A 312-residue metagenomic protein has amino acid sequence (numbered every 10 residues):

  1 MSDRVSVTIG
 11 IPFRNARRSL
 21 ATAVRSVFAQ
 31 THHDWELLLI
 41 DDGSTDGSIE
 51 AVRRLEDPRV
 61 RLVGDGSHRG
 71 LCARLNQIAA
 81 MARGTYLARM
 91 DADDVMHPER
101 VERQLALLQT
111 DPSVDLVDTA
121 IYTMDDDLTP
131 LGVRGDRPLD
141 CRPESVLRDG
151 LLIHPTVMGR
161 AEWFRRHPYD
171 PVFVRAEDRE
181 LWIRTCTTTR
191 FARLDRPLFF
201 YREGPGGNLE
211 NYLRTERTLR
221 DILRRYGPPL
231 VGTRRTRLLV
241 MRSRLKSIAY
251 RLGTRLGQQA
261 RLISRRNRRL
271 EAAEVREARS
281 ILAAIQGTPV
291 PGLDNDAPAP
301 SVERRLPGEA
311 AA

Functional and structural regions predicted by a protein language model:
M1-F28: N-proximal low-complexity "stem/linker" segments adjacent to membrane-targeting elements
R4-T8, F28-L39, G47, P58-R61: Short loop->beta transition adjacent to catalytic acidic/histidine clusters or analogous donor-positioning motifs
R18-A21, D46-R54, V95, E99: Acidic helix N-cap motif at the loop->helix transition within catalytic regions of sugar-transfer enzymes
S26, H33, D41-E50, S67 (+1 more regions): A conserved acidic beta->alpha catalytic loop
D65-A82, R103: Glycine-rich, basic loop-to-helix element that forms the pyrophosphate-binding segment of sugar-nucleotide handling
A80, H97, T119, V133-I222: Conserved nucleotide-sugar donor-binding catalytic segment
L87: Short aromatic/hydrophobic "clamp" motif used to bind/position activated sugar donors
E99-L131: Conserved donor NDP-sugar-binding/catalytic core segment of glycosyltransferases
